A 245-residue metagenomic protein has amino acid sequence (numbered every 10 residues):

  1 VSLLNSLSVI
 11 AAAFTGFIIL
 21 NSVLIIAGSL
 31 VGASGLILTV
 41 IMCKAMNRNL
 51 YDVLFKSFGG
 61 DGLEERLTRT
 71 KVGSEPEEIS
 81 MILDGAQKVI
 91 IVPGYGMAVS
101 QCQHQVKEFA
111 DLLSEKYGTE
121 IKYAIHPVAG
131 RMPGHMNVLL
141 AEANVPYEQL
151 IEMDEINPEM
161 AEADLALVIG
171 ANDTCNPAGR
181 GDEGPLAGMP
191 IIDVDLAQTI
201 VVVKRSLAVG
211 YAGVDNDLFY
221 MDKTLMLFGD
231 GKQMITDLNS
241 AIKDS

Functional and structural regions predicted by a protein language model:
V1-S8, M42, L140, E155: Aromatic/pi-system hotspot detector in well-structured domains
S2-A27: Transmembrane helix-loop junctions at the membrane interface of multipass transporters and ion channels
L3-A11, S34-L38, L167: Membrane-embedded alpha-helical segments of transport systems, primarily multispan ion/solute transporters
F14-F17, I37-V40, I242: Structural signature of transmembrane alpha-helix termini at the membrane-water interface
F17, N21, S29, A33-L36 (+5 more regions): Gly/Ser/Thr-rich helix-start
I26-A86: Membrane-interfacial segments at transmembrane helix termini in multi-pass membrane proteins
L67-S245: Structured cytosolic domains appended to multi-pass membrane proteins
